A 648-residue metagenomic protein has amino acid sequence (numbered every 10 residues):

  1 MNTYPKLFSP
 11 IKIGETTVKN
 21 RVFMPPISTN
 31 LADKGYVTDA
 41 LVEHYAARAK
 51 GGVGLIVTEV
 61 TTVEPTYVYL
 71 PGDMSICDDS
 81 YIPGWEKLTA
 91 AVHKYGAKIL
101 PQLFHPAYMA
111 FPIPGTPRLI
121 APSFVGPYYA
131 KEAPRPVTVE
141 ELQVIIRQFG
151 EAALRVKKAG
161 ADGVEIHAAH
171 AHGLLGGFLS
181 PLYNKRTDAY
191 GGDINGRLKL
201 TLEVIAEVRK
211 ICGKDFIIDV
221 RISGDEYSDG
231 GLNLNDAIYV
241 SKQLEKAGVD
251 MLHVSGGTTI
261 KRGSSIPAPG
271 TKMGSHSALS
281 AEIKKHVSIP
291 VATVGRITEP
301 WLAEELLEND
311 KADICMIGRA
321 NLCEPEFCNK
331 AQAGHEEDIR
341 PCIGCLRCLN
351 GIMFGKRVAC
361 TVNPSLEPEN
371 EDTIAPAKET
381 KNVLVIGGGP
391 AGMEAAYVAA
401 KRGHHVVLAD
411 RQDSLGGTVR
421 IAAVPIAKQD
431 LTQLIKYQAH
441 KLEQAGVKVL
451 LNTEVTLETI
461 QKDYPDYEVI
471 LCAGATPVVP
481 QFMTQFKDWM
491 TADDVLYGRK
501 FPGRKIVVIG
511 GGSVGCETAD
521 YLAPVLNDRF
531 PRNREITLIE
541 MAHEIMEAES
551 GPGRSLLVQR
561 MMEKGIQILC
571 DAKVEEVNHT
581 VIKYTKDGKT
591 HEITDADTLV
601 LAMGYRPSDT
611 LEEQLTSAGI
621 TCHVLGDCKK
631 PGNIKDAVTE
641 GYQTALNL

Functional and structural regions predicted by a protein language model:
M1-I386, P390, E394, V398-V406 (+2 more regions): Flavin-dependent oxidoreductase catalytic cores
G54, D162, D250, D313 (+4 more regions): Conserved acidic residues
R262-P269, P290, D313, V419-A427 (+2 more regions): Short beta-alpha connecting loops at secondary-structure transitions that line or flank enzyme active sites
V287, D310-K311, A445, Q485 (+3 more regions): Short, structured coil segments at secondary-structure junctions
W301, A377-L408, L450-K462, C472-D488 (+3 more regions): Rossmann-like dinucleotide/flavin-binding elements
L408-Q444, A519-A572: Rossmann-like dinucleotide-binding cores of NAD(P)H-dependent redox enzymes
K436-T476, E575-V581: Feature captures the FAD/FMN-dependent oxidoreductase FAD-binding
